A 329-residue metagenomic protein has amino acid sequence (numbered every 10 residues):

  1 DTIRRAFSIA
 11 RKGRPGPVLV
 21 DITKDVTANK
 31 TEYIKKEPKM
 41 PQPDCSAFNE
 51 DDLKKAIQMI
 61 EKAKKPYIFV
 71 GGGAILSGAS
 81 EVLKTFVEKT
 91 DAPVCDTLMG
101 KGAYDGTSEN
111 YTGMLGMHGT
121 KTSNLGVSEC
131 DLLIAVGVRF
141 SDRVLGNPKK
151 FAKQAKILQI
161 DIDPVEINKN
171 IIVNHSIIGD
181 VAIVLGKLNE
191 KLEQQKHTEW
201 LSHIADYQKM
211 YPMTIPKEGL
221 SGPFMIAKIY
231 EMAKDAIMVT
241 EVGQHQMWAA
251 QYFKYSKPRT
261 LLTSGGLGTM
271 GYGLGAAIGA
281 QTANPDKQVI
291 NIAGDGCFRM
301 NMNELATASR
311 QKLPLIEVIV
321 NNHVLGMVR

Functional and structural regions predicted by a protein language model:
D1-K35, A56-M59, N124-L158, K191 (+1 more regions): Structural signature of the thiamine diphosphate
L19-D21, A92-L98, L158-D161, L315-V320: Short internal beta-strands
I22-A28, G72-A74, P164, V242-Q246 (+1 more regions): Glycine-rich beta-alpha junction loops
K24-F48, E199-H203: Aromatic-enriched
K35, Q58, Q154-V242: Phosphate/pyrophosphate-binding active-site segments
A74-L158, K257-D286, R299-M302: Glycine-rich, anion-gripping cofactor-binding loops and their flanking helix/strand elements in enzyme active sites
A205-Q281, D286: Active-site diphosphate/adenylate-binding microenvironment
R310-R329: Thiamine diphosphate
